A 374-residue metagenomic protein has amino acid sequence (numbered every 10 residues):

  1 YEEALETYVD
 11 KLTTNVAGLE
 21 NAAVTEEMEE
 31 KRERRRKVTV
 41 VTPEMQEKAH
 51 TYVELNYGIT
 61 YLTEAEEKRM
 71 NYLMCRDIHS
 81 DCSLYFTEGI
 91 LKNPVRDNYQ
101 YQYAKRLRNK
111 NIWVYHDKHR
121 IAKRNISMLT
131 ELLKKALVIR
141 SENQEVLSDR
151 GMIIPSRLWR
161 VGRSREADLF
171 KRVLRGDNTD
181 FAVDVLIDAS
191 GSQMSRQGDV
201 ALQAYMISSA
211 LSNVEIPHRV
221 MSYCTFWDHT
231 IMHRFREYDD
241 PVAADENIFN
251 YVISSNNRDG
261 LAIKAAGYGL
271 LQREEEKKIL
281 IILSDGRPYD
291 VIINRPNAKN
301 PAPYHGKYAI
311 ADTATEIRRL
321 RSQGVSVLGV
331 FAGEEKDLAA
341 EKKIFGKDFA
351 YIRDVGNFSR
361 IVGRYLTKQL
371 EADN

Functional and structural regions predicted by a protein language model:
Y1-T130, V146-L147, D348-R353, I361-V362 (+1 more regions): Extended non-core architectural segments that shape protein topology and connectivity
Y101-N374: Acidic, glycine-rich A-domain
